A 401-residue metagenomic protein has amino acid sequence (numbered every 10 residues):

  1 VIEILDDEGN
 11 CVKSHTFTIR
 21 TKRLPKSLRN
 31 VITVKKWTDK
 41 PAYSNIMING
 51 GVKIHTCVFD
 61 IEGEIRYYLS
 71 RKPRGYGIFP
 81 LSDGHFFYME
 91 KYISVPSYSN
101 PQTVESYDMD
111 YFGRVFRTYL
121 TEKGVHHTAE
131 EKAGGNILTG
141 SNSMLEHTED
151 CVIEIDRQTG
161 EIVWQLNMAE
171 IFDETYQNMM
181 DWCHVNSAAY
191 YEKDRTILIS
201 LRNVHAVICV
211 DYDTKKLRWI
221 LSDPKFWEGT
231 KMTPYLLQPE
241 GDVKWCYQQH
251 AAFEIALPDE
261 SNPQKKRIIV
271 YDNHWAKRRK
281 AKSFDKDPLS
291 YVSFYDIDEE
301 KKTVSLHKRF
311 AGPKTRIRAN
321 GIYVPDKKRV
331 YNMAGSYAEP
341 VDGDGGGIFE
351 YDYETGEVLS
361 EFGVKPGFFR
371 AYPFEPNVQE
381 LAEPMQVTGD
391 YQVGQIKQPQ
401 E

Functional and structural regions predicted by a protein language model:
E3-L5: Extracellular recognition modules
G9, H15-E401: Histidine-/acidic-rich catalytic cores in large beta-rich domains
